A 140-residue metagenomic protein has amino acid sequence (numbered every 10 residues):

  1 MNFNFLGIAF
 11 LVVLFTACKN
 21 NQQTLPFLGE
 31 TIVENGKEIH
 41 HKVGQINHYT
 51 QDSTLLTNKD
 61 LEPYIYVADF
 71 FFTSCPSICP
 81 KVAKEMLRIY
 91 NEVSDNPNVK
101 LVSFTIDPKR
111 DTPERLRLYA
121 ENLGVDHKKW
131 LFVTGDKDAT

Functional and structural regions predicted by a protein language model:
M1-L6: Bacterial N-terminal signal peptides that target proteins for export
L14-A17: C-terminal motif of bacterial Sec signal peptides marking the signal peptidase cleavage site
Q23-K59, K84: N-terminal "domain-start" segment that seeds a small globular fold
L56-M86, V102: Short active-site neighborhood of thiol/selenol oxidoreductases, capturing the structured segment around
D69, K100-S103, L131-T134: Structural recognition of the beta-strand scaffold that forms the well-ordered cores of secreted hydrolase catalytic
E92-N98, G124-D126: Short helix-capping segments at alpha-helix termini
D111-P113: Positively charged, polar, low-complexity stretches
R117-T140: Short, internal strand/loop/helix patches that form the active-site neighborhood or redox-interaction surface
